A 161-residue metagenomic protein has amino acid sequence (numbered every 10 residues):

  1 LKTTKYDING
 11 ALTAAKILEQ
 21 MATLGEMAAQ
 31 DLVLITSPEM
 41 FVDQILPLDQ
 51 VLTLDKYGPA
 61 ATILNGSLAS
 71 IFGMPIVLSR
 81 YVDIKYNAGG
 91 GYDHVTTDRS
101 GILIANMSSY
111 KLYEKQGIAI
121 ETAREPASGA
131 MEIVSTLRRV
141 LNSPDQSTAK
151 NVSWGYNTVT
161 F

Functional and structural regions predicted by a protein language model:
L1-E26, N157-F161: Alpha-helical scaffold segments that mediate packing/assembly in large oligomeric complexes
K5, P47-F161: Sequence/fold signature of self-assembling virion shell proteins
Q20-L24, D31, L64, A119-T122: Generic recognition of flexible, low-complexity loop/linker segments
E26-A28, A127: Solvent-exposed loop and beta-edge segments used for protein-protein assembly and interaction
A28-T36: Ordered core of a single globular domain
S37-M40, Y81: Histidine- and/or cysteine-centered catalytic micro-motif in compact active-site loops
D43-I45: Extracytoplasmic/secreted cell-surface and envelope-processing proteins
